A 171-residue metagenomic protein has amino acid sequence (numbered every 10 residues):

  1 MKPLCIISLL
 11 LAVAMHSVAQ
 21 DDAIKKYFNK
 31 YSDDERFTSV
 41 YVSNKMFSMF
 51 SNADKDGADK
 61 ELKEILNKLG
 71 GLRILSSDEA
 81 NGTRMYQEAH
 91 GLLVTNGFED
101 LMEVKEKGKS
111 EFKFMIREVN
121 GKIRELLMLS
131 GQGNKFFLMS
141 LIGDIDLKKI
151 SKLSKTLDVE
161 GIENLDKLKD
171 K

Functional and structural regions predicted by a protein language model:
M1-I24: Bacterial Sec-dependent N-terminal signal peptides
L11, Y31, N96, S154-E160: Alpha-helix boundary/capping residues
A23-A89: Early exported N-terminus immediately downstream of N-terminal targeting peptides
D34-F37, N67-L69, N96, K107-K109 (+2 more regions): Extracytoplasmic
K60-L62, K113-I116: Short secondary-structure capping micro-motifs at structural edges
G71-K113: Mid-length scaffold segments of soluble, non-membrane domains
M115-I150: A short, solvent-exposed beta-edge/loop patch
D144-K171: C-terminal partner/receptor-binding element of secreted or periplasmic proteins
